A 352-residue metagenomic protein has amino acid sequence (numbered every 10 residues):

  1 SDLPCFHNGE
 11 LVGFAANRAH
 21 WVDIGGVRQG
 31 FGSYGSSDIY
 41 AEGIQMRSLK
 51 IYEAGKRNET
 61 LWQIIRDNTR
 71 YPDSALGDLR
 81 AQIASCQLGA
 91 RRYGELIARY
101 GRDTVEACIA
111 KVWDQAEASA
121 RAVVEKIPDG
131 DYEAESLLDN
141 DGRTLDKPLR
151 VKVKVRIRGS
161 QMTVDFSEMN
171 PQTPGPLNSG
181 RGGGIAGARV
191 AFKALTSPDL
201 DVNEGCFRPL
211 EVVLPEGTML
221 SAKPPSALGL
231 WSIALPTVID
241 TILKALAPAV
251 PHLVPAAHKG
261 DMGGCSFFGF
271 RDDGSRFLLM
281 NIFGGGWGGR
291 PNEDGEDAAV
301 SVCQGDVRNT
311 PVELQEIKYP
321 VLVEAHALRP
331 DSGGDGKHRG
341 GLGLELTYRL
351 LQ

Functional and structural regions predicted by a protein language model:
S1-T163, S167-Q352: Glycine/proline-enriched, intrinsically flexible loops and inter-domain linkers
